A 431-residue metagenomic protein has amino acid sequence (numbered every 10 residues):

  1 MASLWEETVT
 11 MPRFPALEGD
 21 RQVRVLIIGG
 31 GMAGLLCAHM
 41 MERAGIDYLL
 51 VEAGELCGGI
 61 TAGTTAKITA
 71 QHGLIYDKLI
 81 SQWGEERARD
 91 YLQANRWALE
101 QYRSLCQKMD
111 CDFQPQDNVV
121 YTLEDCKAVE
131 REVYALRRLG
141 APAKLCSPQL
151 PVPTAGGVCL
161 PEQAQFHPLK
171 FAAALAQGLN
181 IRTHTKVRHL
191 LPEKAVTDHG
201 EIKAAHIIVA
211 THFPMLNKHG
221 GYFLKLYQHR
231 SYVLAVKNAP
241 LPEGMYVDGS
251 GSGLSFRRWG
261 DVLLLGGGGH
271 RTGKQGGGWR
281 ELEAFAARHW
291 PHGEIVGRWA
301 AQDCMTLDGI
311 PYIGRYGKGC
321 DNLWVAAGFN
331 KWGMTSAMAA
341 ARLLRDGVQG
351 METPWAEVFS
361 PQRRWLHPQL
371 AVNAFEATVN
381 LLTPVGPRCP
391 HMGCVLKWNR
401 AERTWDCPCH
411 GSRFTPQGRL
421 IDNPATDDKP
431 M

Functional and structural regions predicted by a protein language model:
M1-V25: Extreme N-terminal leader/targeting segments of oxidoreductases
V23-L50: N-terminal Rossmann-like FAD-binding beta1-loop-alpha1 element of flavoenzymes
R43-G63: Glycine-rich FAD pyrophosphate-binding loop
Q71-P148: Dinucleotide-binding Rossmann-like beta1-alpha1 core, especially the glycine-rich loop that anchors the ADP
E85, D110-V120, L145-A174, G268-G269 (+1 more regions): Helix-loop-beta segment of a Rossmann-like dinucleotide-binding subdomain
Y134-A135, G157-A205, A210: Helical element adjacent to the flavin cofactor pocket in flavoenzyme catalytic cores
L190-P192, V196-W259, G266: Flavin-dependent oxidoreductases
S250-G251, W279-E281, W290-N373, V385: C-terminal catalytic lobe of FAD-dependent flavoproteins
